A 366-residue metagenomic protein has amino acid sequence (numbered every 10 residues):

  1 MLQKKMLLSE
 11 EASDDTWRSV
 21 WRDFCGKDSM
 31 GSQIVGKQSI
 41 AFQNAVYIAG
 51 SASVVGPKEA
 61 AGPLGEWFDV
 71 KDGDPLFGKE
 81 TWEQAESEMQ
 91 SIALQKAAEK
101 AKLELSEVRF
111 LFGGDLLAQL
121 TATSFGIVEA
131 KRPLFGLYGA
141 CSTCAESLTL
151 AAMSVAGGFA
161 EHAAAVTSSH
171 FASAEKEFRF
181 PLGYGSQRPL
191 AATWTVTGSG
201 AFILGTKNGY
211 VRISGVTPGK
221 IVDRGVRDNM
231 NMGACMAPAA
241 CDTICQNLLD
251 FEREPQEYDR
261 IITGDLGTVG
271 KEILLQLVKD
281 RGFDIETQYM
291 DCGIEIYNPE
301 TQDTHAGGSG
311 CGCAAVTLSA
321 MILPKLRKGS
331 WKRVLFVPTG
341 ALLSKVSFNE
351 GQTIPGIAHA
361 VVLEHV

Functional and structural regions predicted by a protein language model:
M1-L8, D15-F112, L116-F135, G200-V366: Conserved "HGTGT" condensation-loop signature of ketosynthase/thiolase-family condensing enzymes that catalyze
S124-K176, F180-A192: A generic, well-ordered mixed alpha/beta core segment in the N-terminal half of proteins
E161-A164, T197-F202: Generic beta-strand structural signal
A191-T195, Q352: Short Gly/Pro-enriched turn/cap motifs at secondary-structure boundaries
